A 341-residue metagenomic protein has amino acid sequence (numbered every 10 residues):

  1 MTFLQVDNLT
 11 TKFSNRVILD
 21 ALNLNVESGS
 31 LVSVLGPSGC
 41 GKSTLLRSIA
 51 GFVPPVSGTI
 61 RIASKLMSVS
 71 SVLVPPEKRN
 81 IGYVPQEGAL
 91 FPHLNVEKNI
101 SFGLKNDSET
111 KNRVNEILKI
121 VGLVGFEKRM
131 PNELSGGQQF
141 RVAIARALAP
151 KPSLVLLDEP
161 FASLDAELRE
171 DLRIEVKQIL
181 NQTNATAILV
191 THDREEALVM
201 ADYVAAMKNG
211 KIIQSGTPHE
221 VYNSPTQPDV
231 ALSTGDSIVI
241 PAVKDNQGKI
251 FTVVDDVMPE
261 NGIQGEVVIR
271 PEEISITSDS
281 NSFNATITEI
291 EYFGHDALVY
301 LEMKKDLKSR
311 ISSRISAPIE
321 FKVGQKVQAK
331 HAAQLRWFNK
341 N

Functional and structural regions predicted by a protein language model:
L4, L19-A21: Conserved structural motif at the start of ABC-family nucleotide-binding domains
V32-S33, Y83: Short beta-strand immediately N-terminal to the Walker A/P-loop
L35-P37: The feature captures the beta-strand-to-loop junction immediately N-terminal to the Walker
A50: Helix-to-loop junction immediately C-terminal to a conserved catalytic motif
G58-V69: Conserved ABC transporter NBD signature motif
N80-G82, Q86, L90, N95-D229: ABC ATPase nucleotide-binding domains
H219, P225-T286, Y300-E320: ATPase nucleotide-binding modules
